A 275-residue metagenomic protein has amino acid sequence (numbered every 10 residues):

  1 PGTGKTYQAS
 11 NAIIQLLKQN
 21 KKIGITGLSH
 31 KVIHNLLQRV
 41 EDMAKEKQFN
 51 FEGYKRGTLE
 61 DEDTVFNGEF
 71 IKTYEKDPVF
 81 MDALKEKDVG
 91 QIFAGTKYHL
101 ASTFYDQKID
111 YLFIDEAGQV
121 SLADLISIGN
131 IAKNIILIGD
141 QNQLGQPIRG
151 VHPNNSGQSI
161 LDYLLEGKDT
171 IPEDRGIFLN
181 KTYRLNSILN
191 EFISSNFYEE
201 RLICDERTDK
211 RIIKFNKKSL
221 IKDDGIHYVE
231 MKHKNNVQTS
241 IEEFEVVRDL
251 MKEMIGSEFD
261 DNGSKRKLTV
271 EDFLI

Functional and structural regions predicted by a protein language model:
G4: Conserved glycine(s) of the Walker
Q8-A12: Hydrophobic positions on the alpha1 helix immediately C-terminal to the Walker A/P-loop
I13, E41, P78-K85, L125-I126 (+2 more regions): Short amphipathic alpha-helical segments and helix-helix/interface helices
K18-N20, L28-K31, Y98-I275: Conserved helicase motor core of SF1/SF2 NTP-dependent helicases
K22-Y111, Q146-G157: Conserved P-loop NTPase motor core of helicases/translocases
